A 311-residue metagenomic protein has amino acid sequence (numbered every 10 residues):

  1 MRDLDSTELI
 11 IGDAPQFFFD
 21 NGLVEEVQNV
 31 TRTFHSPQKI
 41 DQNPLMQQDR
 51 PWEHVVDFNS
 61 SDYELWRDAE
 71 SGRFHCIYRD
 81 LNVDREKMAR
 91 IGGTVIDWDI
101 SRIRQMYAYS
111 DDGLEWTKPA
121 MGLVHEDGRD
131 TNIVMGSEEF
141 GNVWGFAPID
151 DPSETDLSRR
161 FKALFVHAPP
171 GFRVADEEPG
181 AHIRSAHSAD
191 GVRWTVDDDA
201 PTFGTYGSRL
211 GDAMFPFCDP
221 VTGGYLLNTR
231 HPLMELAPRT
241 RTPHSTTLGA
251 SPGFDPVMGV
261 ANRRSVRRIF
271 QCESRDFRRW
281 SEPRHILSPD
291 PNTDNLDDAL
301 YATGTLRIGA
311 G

Functional and structural regions predicted by a protein language model:
M1-G311: Carbohydrate-active catalytic/glycan-binding domains of CAZyme proteins, especially the secreted or lumenal ectodomains
